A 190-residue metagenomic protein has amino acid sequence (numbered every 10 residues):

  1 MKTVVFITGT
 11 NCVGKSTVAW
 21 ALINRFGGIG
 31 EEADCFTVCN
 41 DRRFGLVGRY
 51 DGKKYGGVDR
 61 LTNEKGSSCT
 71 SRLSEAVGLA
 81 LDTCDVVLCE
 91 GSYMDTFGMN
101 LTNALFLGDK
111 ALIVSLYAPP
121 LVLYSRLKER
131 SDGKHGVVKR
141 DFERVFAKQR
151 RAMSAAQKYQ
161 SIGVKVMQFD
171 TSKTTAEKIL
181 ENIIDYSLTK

Functional and structural regions predicted by a protein language model:
I7: Hydrophobic anchor at the beta1->P-loop junction of P-loop NTPases
N11: The conserved Walker
K15: Conserved lysine of the Walker
V18-A19: Post-Walker A alpha-helix
N24-D34: Post-Walker A helix-loop "phosphate-sensing" segment adjacent to the P-loop in P-loop NTPases
T37-Y93: Conserved nucleotide-sensing/catalytic segment adjacent to the nucleotide-binding pocket in NTP-handling enzymes
E90-G91, G108-K128: Conserved phosphate-donor/acceptor-positioning beta-strand/loop module used by diverse small-molecule
K134-E177: Small-molecule kinase domains that catalyze NTP-dependent phosphoryl transfer to phosphate-bearing small molecules
